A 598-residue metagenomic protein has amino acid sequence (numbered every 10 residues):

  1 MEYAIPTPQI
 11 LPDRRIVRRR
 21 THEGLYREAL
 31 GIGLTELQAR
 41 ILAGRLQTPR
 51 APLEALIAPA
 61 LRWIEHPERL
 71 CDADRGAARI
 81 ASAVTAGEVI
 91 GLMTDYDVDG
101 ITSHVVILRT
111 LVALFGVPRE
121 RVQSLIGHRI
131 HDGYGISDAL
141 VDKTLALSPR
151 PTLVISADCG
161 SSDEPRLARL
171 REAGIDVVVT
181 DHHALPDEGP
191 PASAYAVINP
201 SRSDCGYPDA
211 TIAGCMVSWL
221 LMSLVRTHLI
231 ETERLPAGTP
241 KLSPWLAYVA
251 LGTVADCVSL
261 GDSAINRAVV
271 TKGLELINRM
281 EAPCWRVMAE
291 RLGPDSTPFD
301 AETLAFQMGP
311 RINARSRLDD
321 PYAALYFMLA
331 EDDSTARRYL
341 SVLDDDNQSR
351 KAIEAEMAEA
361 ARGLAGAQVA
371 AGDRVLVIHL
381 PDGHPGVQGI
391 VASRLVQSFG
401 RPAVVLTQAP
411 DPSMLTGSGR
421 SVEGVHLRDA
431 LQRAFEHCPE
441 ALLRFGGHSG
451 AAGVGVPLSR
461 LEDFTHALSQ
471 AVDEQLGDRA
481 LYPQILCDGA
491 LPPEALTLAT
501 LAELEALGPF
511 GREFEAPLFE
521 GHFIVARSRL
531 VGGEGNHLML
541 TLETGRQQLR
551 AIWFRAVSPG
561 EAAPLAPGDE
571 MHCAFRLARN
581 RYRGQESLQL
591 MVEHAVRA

Functional and structural regions predicted by a protein language model:
M1-I10, E593-A598: Acidic, low-complexity intrinsically disordered tails
P8-L11, R18-P151, E172-A173, S193 (+2 more regions): Hydrophobic helix-and-loop "lid/oligomerization" segment in the mid-to-C-terminal part of catalytic domains
L42, I155, N313, L504 (+1 more regions): A residue-level signal for conserved active-site and pocket-lining positions in enzyme catalytic cores
A78, S82-A86, T335-H379, D411-S413 (+2 more regions): Mid-to-C-terminal polyanion-binding domains and interfaces
R129-I130, S203-C205, P559: A short, flexible beta-alpha/helix-coil linker loop
S137-L140, E164-L167, T180-H182, G389-A392 (+1 more regions): Short beta-alpha junctions and helix-cap segments that line functional grooves
D142-C215, W219-P236, P244: Active-site cavity-forming subdomains of large catalytic enzyme subunits
H182-H183, P200, H384, H448 (+1 more regions): Histidine-centered active-site/metal-ligand motif
